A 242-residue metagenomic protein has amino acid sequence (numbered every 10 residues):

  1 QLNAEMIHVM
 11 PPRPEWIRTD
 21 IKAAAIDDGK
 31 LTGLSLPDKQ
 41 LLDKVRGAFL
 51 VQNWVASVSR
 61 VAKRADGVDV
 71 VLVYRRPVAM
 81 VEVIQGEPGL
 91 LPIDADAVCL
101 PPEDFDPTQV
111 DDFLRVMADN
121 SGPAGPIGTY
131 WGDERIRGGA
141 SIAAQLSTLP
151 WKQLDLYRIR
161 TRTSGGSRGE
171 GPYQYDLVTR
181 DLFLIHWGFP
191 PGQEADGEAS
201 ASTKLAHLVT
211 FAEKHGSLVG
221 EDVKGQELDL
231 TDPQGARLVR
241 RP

Functional and structural regions predicted by a protein language model:
Q1-M6, I26-P242: Charged, solvent-exposed interaction patches on well-folded alpha/beta domains that mediate macromolecular contacts
L2-A23: Compositionally biased P/S/T/G-rich terminal and signal peptide-adjacent segments that lie outside catalytic cores
